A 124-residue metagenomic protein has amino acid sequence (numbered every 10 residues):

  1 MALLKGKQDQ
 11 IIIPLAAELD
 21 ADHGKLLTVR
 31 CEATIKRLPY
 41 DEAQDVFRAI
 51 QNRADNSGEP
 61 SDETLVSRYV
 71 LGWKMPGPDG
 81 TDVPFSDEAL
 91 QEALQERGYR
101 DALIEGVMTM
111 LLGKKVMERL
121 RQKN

Functional and structural regions predicted by a protein language model:
M1-G6: Short, solvent-exposed beta-strand/turn "edge" segments of beta-rich domains on protein surfaces
Q8-E18, V66-K74: Short, hydrophobic/proline-enriched secondary-structure or compact coil segments at domain edges
H23-V29, R37-N124: Short, surface-exposed, charged amphipathic helix/loop patches that serve as local interaction elements
E32: Extended, alpha-helix-rich binding/interface surfaces that flank or overlap catalytic cores and mediate recognition
